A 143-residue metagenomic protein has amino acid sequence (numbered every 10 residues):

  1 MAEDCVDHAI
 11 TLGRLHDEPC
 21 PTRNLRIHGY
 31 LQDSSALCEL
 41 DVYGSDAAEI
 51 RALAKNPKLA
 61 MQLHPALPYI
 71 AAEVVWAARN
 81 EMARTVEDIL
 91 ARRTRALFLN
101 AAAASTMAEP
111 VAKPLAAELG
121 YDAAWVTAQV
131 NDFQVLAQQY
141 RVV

Functional and structural regions predicted by a protein language model:
A2-V143: C-terminal accessory subdomains/tails of enzymes that are appended
